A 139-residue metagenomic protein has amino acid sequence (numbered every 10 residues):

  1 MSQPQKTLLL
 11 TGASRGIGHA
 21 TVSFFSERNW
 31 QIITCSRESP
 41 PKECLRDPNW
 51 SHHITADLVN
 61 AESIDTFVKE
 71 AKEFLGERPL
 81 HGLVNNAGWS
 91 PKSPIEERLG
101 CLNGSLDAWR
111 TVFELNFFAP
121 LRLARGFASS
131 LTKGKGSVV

Functional and structural regions predicted by a protein language model:
Q5-K6, E77-H81, L131-V139: Active-site loop of short-chain dehydrogenase/reductase
S14-R15: Conserved glycine-rich cofactor-binding loop
R28-C44: Conserved glycine-rich Rossmann-like NAD(P)H-binding loop of the short-chain dehydrogenase/reductase
D47-E62: Rossmann-fold cofactor-recognition segment
V59-G76: Conserved Rossmann-fold cofactor-binding substructure of NAD(P)-dependent oxidoreductases
F67, V84, L123-F127: Hydrophobic positions on the long internal alpha-helix of Rossmann-like NAD(P)-dependent oxidoreductase domains
P94-C101, S105-R110: Substrate-binding pocket helix/loop in short-chain dehydrogenase/reductase
